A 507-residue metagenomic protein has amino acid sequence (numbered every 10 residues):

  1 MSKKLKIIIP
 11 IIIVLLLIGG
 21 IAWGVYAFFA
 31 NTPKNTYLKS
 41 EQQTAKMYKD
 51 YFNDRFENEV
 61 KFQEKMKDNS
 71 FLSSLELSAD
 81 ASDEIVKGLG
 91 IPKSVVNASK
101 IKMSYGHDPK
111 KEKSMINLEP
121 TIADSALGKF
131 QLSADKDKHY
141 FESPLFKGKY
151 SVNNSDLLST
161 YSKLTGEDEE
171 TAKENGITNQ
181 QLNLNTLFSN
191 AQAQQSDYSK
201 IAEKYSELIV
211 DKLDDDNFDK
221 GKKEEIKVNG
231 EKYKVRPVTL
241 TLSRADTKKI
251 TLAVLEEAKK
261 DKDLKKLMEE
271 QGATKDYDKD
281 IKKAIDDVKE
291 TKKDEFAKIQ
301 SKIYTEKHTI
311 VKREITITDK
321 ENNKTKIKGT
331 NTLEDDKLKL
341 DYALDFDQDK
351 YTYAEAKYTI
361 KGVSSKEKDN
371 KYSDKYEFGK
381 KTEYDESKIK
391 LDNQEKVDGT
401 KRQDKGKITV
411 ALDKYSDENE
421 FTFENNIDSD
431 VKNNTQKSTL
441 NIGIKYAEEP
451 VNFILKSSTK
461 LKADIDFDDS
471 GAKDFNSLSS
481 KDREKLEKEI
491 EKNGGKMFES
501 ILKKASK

Functional and structural regions predicted by a protein language model:
K3-P10, I18-K507: Subset-of-secretome marker
